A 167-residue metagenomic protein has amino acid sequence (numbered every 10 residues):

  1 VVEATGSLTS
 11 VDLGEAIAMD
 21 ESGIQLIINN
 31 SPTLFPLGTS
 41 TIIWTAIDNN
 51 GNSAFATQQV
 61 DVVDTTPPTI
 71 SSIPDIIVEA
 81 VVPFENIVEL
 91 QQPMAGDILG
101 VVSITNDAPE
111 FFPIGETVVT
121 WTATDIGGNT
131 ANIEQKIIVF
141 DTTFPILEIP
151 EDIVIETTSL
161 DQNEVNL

Functional and structural regions predicted by a protein language model:
V1-L167: Proline-threonine-serine-rich low-complexity tracts
